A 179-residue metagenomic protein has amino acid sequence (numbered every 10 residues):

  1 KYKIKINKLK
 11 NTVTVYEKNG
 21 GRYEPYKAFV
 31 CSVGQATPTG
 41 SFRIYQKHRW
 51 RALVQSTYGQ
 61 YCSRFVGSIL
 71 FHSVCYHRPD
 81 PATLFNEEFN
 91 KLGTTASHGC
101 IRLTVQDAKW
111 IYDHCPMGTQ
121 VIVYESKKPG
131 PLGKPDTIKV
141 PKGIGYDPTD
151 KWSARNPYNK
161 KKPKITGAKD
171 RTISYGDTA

Functional and structural regions predicted by a protein language model:
K1-T37: A structural motif detector for short, solvent-exposed N-terminal "entry" segments of globular domains
K1-Y2, Y26-S32, F42-S56, F85: N-terminal post-signal-peptidase region of extra-cytosolic proteins
K5, S41-R43, R102: Residues within well-ordered beta-strands of beta-sheet-rich folds
T12-T14, R43, L70: General beta-strand recognition
T37, H48-T178: Exported/periplasmic cell-wall-interacting domains
